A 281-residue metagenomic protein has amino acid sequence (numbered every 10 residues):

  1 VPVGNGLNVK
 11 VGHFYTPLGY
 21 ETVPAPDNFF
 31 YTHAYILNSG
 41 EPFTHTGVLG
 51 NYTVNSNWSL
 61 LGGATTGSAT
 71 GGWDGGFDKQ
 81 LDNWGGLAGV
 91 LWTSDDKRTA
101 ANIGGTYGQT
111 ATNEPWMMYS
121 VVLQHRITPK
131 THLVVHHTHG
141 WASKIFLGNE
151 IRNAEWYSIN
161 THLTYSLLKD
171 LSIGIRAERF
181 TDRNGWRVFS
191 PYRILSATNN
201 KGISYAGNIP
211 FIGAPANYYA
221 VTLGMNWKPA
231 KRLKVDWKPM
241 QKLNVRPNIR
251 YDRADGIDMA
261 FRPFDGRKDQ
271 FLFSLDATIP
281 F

Functional and structural regions predicted by a protein language model:
P2-L91, A100-Y107, S190, I194-A197 (+2 more regions): Surface-exposed coil loops of outer-membrane beta-barrel proteins
T22, D95-F281: Outer-membrane beta-barrel pore domains
